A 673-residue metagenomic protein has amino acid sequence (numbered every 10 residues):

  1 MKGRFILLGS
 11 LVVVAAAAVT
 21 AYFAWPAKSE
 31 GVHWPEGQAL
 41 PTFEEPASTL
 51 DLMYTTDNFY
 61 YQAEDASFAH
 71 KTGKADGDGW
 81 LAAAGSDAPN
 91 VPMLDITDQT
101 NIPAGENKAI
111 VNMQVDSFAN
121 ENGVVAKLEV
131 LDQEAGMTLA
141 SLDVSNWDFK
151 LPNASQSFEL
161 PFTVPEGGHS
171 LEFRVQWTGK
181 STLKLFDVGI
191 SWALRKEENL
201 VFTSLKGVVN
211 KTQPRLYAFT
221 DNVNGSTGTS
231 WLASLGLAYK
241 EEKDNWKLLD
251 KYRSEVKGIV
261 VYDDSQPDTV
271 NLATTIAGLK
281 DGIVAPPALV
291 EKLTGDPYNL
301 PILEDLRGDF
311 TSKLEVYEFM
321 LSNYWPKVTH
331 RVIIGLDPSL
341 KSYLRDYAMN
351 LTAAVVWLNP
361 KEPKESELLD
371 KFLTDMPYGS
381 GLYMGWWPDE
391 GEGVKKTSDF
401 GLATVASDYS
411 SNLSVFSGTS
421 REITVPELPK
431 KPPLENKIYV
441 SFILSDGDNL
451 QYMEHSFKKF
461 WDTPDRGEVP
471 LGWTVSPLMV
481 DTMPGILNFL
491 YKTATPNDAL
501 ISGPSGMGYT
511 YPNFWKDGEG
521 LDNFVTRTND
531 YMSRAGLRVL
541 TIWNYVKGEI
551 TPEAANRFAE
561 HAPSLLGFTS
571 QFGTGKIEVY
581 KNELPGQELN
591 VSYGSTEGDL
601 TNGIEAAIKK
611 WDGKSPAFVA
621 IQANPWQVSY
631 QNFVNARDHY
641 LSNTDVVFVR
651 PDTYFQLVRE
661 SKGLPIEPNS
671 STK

Functional and structural regions predicted by a protein language model:
E30-D57, R195-K341, N350: Long, solvent-exposed N-terminal ectodomains/accessory regions that are displayed to the extracellular/lumenal milieu
D76-E106, S155-E159: Short beta-strands within extracellular/lumenal beta-sheet-rich domains
F118-V130: Beta-strand acidic-aromatic groove motif in beta-rich domains, primarily in extracellular
A135-G168: Extracellular carbohydrate recognition and processing domains and analogous Trp-centered ligand-binding platforms
R174-S181: Short beta-strand-plus-loop segments that form exposed binding edges in beta-rich domains
R195-E197, T220, D263-S265, D281-S339 (+2 more regions): Metal-dependent polysaccharide deacetylase catalytic core of the NodB/CE4 family, i.e., the active-site-bearing domain
S339-R466: Non-catalytic propeptide/linker segments at domain boundaries
V440, S445-E454, K458-E468, L478 (+2 more regions): Catalytic grooves of carbohydrate-active enzymes
